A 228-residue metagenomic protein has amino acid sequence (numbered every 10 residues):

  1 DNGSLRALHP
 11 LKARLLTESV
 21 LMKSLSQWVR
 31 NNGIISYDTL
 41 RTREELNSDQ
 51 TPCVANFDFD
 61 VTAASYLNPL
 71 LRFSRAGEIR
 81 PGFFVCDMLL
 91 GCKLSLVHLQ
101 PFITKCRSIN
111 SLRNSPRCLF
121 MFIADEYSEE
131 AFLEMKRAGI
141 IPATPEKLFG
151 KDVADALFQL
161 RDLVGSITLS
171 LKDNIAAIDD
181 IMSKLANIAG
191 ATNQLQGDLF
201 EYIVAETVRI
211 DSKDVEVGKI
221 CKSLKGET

Functional and structural regions predicted by a protein language model:
N2-L15, L70-R75, L163-N174: Short N-terminal signal/transit or membrane-insertion segments and the immediately adjacent low-complexity/disordered
G3-N68, D180-G226: Acidic-basic catalytic patches of nuclease active cores, encompassing PD-(D/E)XK and other metal-cofactor nuclease
S48-N110, V208, E227-T228: Conserved catalytic cores of phosphodiester-cleaving nucleases, focusing on short active-site segments
E78-R117, A124-K184: Charged, structured surface patches that assemble and position nucleic-acid processing machinery
F120-F122, Q194: A generic secondary-structure micro-motif detector that highlights 1-2 residue hydrophobic/ambivalent hotspots embedded
